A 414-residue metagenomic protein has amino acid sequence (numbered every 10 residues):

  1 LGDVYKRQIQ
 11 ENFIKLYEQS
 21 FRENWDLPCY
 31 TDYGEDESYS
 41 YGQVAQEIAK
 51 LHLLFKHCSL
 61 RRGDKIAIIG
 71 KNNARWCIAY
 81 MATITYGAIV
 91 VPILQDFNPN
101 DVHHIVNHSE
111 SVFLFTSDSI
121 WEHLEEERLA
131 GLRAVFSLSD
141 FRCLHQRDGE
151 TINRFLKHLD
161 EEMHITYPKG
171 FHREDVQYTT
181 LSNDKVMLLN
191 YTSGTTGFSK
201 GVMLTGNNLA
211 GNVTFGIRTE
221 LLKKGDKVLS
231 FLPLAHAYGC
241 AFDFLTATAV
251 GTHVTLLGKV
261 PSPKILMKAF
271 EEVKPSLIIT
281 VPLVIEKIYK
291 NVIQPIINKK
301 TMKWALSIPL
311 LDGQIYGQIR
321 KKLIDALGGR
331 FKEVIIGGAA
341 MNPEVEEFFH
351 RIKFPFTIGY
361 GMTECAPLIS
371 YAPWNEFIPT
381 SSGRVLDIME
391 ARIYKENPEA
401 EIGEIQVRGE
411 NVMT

Functional and structural regions predicted by a protein language model:
L1-Y5: Short, small-residue-biased leader/transition segments that mark boundaries at the very start of proteins
R7-C29, Q46: A short N-terminal helical cap/helix-turn-helix that marks the beginning of AMP-binding/adenylate-forming
W25-D26, L156-Y191, F198, L221-K227: Conserved pre-ATP/AMP-binding loop-to-beta segment of ANL
C29-N73, C77-M81, N98-H103, L204-N207: Conserved AMP-binding/adenylate-forming core of the ANL superfamily
S40-G42, Y178-T179, M187-V213: Conserved AMP-binding A3 loop
C58, T85-H164: Structural core segment of the AMP-binding/adenylate-forming
A210-K227, L234-R320, R330, P355: Conserved AMP-binding/adenylation subdomain of ANL enzymes
I315-T414: Conserved AMP-binding/adenylate-forming
